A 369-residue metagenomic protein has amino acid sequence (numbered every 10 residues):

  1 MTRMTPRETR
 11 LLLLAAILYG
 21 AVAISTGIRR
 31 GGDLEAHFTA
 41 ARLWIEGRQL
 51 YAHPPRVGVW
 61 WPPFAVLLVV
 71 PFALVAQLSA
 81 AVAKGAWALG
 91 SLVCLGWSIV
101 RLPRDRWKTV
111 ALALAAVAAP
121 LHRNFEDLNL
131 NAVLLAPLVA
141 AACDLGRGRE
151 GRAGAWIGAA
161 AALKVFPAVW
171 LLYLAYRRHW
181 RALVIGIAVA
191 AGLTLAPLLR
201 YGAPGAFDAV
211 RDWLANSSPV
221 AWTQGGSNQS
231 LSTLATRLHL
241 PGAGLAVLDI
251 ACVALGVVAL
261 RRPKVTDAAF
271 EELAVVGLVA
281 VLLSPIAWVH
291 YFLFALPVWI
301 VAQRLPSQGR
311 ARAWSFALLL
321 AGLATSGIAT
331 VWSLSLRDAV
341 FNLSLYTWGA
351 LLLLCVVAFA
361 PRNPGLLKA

Functional and structural regions predicted by a protein language model:
T2-R152, R177-F292, P364-A369: Primarily membrane-embedded glycan-assembly and transfer machineries that use lipid-linked glycans
A15, A302-A369: Aromatic-enriched
T39, G277, F292-I300, F316-L319: A generic structural signal for well-ordered alpha-helical surface patches
L43, V70, A280-P285, V298-S307 (+1 more regions): Short basic/hydrophobic patches in alpha-helices and adjacent helix-turn junctions that form amphipathic surface motifs
R101, A136-R147, L174-R177, L296-G309 (+1 more regions): Transmembrane alpha-helices and membrane-interface helical segments of multi-pass integral membrane enzymes
N129-L138, A159-V165, G226-H239, A313-S333: Contiguous hydrophobic segments
L130-V139, V165-A168, I185, Y291-I300 (+1 more regions): Hydrophobic core segments of transmembrane alpha-helices in multi-pass, intramembrane catalytic enzymes
I157-L174, L283-F294: Transmembrane helices and adjacent periplasmic/lumenal helix-loop junctions of polyprenol-phosphate-dependent
